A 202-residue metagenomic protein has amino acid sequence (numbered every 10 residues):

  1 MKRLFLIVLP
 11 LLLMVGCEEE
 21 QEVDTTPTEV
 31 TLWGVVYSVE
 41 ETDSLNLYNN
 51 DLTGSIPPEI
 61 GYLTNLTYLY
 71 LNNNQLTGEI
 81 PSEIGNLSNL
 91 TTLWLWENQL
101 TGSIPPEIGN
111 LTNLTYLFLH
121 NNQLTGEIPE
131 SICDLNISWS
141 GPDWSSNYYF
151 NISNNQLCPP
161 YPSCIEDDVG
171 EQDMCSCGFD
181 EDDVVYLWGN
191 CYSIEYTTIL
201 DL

Functional and structural regions predicted by a protein language model:
K2-L52, I56, N147, S153-L202: N-terminal capping/linker segments that flank leucine-rich repeat
W33, T53-P58, T77-S82, T101-P106 (+4 more regions): The feature encodes a structural signal of leucine-rich repeats
V39, Y62-L66, N86-L90, N110-L114 (+3 more regions): Leucine-rich repeat
S44, Y68, N89-W94, N113-F118 (+3 more regions): Conserved LRR concave beta-strand detector
N50, N74, L95-N98, L119-N122 (+1 more regions): Consensus "Asn ladder" position of solenoid repeat domains
F118-Q123, E127-S145, Y149, S153-N155 (+3 more regions): Extracellular/luminal ectodomains of secreted and membrane glycoproteins with large N-terminal domains
